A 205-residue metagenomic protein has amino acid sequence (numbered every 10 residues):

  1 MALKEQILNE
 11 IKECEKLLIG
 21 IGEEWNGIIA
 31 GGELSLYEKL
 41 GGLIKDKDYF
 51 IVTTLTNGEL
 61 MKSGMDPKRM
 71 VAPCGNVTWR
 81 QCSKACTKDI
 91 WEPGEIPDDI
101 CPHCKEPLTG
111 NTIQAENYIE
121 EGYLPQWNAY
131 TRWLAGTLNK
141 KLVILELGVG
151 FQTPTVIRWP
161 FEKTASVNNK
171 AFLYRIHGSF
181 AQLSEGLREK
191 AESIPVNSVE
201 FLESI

Functional and structural regions predicted by a protein language model:
M1-I205: Conserved catalytic alpha/beta core of Sir2/sirtuin-type deacylases, generalized to analogous enzyme cores that bind
